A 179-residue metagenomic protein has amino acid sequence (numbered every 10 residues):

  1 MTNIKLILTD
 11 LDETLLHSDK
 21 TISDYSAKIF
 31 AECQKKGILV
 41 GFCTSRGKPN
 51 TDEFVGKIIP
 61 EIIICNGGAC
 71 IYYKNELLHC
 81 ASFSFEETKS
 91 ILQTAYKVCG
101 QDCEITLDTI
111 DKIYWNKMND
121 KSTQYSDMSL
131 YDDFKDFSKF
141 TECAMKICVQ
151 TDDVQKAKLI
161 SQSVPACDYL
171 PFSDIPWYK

Functional and structural regions predicted by a protein language model:
M1-I4, C65: Short, small/polar residue-rich loop motifs at catalytic or cofactor-binding pockets
N3-K20, F42: Asp-based phosphoryl-transfer active-site loop
D12, G68, D152: Flexible loop residues that form catalytic and substrate-binding hotspots at small-molecule/glycan-binding clefts
T14, C70, W177: A short, flexible beta-alpha/helix-coil linker loop
T21-K121: Active-site phosphate-binding/coordination module
D102-K179: Conserved acidic, metal-coordinating active-site core of Asp-based, Mg2+-dependent phosphoryl-transfer enzymes
